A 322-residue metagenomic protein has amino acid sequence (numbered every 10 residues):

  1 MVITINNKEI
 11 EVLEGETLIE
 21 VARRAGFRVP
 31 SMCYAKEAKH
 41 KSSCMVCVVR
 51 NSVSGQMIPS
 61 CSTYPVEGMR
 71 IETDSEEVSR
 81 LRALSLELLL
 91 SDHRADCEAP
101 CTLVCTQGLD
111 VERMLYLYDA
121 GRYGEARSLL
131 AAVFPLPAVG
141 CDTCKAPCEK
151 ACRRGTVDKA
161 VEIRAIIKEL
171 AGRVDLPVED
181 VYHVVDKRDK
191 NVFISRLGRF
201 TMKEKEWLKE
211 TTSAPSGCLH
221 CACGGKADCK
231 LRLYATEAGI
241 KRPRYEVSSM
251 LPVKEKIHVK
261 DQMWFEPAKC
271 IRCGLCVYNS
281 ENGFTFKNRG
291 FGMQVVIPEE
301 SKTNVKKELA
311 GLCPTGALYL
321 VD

Functional and structural regions predicted by a protein language model:
M1-L312, G316-L320: Ferredoxin-type iron-sulfur electron-transfer modules and their immediate structural context
